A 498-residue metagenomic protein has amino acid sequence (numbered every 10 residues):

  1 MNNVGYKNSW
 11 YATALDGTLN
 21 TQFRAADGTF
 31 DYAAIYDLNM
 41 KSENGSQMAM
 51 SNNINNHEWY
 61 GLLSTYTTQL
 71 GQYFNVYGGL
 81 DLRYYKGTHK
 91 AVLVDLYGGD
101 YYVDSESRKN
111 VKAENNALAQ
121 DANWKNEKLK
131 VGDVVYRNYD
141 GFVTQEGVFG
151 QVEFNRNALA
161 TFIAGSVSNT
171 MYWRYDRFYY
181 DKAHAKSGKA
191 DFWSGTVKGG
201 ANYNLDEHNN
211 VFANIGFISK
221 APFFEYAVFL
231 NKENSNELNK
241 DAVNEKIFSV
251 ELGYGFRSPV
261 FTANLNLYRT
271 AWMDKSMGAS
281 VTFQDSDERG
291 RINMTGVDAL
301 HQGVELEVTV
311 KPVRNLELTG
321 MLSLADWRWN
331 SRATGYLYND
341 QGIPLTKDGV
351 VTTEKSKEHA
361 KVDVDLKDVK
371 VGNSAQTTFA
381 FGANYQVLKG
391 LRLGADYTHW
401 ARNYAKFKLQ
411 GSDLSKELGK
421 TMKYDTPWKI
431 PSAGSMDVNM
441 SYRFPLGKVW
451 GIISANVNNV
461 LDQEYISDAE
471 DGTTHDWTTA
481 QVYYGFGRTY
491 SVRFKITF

Functional and structural regions predicted by a protein language model:
M1, S46-D81, K86-H89, G132-R156 (+12 more regions): Outer-membrane beta-barrel transmembrane strands
N3-T65, Q69, D140-D181, F192-N202 (+2 more regions): Surface-exposed extracellular loop regions of Gram-negative outer-membrane beta-barrel proteins
A49, N75-N209, N231, T334: Signature of Gram-negative outer-membrane beta-barrel scaffolds
Y73-V76, A158-T161, H208-V211, V260-A263 (+3 more regions): Repeated loop/turn-to-beta-strand initiation elements of outer-membrane beta-barrel proteins
G78-Y84, I163-N169, A213-F217, E233 (+7 more regions): Transmembrane beta-barrel strands of outer-membrane/channel proteins
M171-F178, K189, Y203-S249, T262 (+5 more regions): Surface-exposed extracellular loop regions of Gram-negative outer-membrane beta-barrel proteins, predominantly
R269-A271, I292-Q410, K495-T497: Gram-negative outer-membrane beta-barrel transporters
H399-S415, Y442-F498: C-terminal beta-signal and adjacent terminal beta-strands/loops of Gram-negative outer-membrane beta-barrel proteins
